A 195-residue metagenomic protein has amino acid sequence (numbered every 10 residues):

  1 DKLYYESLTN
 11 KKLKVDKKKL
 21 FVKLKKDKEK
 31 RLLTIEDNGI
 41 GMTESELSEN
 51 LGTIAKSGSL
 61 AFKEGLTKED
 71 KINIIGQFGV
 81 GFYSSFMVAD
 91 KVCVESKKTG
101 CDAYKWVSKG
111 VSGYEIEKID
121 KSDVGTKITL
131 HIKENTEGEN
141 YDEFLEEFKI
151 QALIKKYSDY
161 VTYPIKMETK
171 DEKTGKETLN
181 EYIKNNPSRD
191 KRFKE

Functional and structural regions predicted by a protein language model:
D1-F144, A152: GHKL (Bergerat-fold) ATPase N-terminal catalytic module, capturing the glycine-rich phosphate-binding loop and acidic
I116-E195: ATP-binding catalytic core of ATPases
